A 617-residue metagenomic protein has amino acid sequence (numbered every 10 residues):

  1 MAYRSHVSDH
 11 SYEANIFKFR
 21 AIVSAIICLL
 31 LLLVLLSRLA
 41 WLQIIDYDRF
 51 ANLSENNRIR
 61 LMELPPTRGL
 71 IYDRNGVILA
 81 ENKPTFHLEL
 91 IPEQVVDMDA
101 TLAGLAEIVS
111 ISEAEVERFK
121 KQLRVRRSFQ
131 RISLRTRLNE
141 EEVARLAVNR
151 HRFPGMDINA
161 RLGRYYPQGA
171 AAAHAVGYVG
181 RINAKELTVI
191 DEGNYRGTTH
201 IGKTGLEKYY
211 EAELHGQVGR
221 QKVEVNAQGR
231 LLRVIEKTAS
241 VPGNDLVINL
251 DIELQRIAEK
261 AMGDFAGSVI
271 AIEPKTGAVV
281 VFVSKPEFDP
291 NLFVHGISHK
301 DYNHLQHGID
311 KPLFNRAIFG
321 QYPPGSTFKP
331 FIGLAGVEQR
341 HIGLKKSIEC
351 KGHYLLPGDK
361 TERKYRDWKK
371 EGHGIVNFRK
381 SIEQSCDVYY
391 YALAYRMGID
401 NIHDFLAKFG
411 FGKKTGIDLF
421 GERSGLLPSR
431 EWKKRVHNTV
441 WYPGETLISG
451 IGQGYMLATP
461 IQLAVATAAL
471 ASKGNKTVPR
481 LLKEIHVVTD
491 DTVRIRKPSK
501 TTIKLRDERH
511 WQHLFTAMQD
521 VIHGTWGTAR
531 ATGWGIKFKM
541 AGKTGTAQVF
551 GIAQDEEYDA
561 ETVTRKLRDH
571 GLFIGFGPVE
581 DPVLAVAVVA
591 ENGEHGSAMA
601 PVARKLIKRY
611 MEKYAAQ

Functional and structural regions predicted by a protein language model:
M1-H299, Q321, H341-E349, I399-G410 (+7 more regions): Periplasmic/cell-envelope proteins involved in peptidoglycan metabolism and beta-lactam response
A2-S11, A80, V225-I235, K275-T327 (+1 more regions): Beta-lactam-recognizing serine transpeptidase/beta-lactamase-like catalytic domain environment
